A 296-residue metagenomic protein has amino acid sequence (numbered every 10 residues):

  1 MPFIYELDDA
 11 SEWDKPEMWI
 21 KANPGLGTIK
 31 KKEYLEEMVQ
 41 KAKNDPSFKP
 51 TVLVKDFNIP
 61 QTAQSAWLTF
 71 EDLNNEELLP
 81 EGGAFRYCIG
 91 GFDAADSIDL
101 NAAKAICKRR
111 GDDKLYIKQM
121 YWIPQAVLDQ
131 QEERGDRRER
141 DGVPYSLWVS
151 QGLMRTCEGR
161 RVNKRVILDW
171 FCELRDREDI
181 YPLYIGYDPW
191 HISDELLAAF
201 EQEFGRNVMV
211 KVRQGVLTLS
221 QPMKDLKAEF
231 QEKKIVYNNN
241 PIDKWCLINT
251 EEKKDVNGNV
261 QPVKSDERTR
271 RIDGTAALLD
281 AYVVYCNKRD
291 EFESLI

Functional and structural regions predicted by a protein language model:
M1-I89, L100, Y116-G159, V166-D169: Non-catalytic, compositionally simple segments
M1-K21, E203-R289: Metal-dependent DNA phosphodiester-chemistry modules and their immediately adjacent helices/loops in DNA-processing
I4, I89-D93, A102-A105, Y184-G186 (+3 more regions): Structured core elements
V54, N101, R165-C172, D194 (+6 more regions): Feature representing long, continuous alpha-helical segments
S97-G111, G274-A281: Acidic, metal-ligating active-site segments
D179-W190: Short glycine-rich phosphate-binding loop at a beta-alpha junction
I192-V208: Conserved helicase motor "Helicase C" RecA-like lobe of SF1/SF2 P-loop NTPases
R289-I296: Phosphate-handling catalytic cores of nucleic-acid transaction enzymes
